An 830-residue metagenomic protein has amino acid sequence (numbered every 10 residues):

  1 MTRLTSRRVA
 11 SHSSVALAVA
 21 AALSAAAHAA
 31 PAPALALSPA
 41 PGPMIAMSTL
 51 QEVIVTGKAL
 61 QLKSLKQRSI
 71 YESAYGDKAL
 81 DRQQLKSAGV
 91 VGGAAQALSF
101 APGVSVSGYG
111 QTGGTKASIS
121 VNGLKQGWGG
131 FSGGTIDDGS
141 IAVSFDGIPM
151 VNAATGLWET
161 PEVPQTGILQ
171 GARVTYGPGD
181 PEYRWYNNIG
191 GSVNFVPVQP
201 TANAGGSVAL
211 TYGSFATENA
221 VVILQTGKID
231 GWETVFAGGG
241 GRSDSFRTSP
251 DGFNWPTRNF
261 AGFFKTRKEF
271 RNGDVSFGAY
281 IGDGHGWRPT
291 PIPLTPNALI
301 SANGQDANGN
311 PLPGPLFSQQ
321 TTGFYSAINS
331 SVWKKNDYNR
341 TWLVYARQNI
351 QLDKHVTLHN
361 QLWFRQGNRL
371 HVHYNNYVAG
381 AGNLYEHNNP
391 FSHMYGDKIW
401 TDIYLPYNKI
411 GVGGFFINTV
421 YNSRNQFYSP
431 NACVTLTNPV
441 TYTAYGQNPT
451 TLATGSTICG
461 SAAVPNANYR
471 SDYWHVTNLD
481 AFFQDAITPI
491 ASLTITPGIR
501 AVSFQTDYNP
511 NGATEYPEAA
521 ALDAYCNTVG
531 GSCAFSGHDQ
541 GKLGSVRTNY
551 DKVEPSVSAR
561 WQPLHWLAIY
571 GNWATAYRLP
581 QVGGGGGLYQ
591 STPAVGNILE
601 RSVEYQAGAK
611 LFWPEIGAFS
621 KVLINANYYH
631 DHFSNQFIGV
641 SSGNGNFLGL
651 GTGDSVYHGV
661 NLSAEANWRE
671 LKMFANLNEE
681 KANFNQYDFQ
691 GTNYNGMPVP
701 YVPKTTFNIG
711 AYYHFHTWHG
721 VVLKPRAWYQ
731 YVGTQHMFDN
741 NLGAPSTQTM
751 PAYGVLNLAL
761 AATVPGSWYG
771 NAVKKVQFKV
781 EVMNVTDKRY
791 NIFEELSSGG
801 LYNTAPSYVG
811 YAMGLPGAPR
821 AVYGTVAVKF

Functional and structural regions predicted by a protein language model:
T2-L4, Q730-F738, A762-F830: C-terminal beta-signal and adjacent terminal beta-strands/loops of Gram-negative outer-membrane beta-barrel proteins
Q51-G89, T115-S118, V174: N-terminal periplasmic "start-of-domain" segments of outer-membrane beta-barrel proteins
L62, A74, G93-P149: Extracytoplasmic beta-strand/coil segments of soluble accessory domains associated with Gram-negative outer-membrane
M150-G156, E162-S207: A beta-strand signature from Gram-negative outer-membrane beta-barrel systems, especially the internal plug domain
G205-S207, T211-R242, R247-G304, G309 (+2 more regions): Transmembrane beta-barrel wall of Gram-negative outer-membrane proteins
Q351, T357-W363, R369-H373, Q562 (+7 more regions): Membrane-embedded beta-barrel scaffold of Gram-negative outer-membrane proteins
Y407-K409, F415-I417, R470-D631, Y712 (+1 more regions): Structural signature of Gram-negative outer-membrane beta-barrels, strongest in the C-terminal barrel of TonB-dependent
A491, I495, G617-S634, L650-N740 (+1 more regions): Gram-negative outer-membrane beta-barrel transporters
